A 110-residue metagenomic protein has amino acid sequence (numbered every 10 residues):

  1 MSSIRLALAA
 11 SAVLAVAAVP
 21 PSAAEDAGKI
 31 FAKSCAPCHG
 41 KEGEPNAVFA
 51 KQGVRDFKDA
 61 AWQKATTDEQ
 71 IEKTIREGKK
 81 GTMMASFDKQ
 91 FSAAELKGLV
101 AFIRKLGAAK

Functional and structural regions predicted by a protein language model:
M1-A9: Bacterial N-terminal signal peptides that target proteins for export
L6-A7, A15, C38: Low-complexity, intrinsically disordered segments with a bias for serine/threonine
A15-I30, N46: Electrostatic cytochrome c docking/interface patches
P20-A23, H39, T74: Generic hydrophobic secondary-structure packing signal
G28-G53, E77-M83, Q90, L106-K110: Periplasmic/extracellular electron-transfer cofactor-ligation site, primarily the c-type cytochrome heme-c attachment
Q52-K105: Extracytoplasmic electron-transfer domains, predominantly the class I c-type cytochrome c fold
